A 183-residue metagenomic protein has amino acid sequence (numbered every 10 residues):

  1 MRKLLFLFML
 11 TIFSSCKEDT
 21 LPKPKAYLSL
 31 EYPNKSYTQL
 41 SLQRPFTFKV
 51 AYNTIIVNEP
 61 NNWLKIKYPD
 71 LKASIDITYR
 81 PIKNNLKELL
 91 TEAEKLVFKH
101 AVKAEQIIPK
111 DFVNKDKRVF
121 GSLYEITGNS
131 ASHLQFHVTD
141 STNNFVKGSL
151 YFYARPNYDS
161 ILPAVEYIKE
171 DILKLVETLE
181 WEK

Functional and structural regions predicted by a protein language model:
M1-L4: Positively charged n-region of N-terminal signal peptides that target proteins for export
I12-S15: C-terminal motif of bacterial Sec signal peptides marking the signal peptidase cleavage site
K17-K23: Bacterial lipoprotein signal-peptidase II cleavage site
P24-R44: Post-signal peptide N-terminal segment of mature Sec-exported envelope proteins
Q43-K95: Secretory pathway targeting signatures of secreted, lumenal, and periplasmic proteins
E94-S149: Signature of long, low-cysteine stretches enriched in small and polar/charged residues
S149-K183: Surface-exposed amphipathic alpha-helical segments
